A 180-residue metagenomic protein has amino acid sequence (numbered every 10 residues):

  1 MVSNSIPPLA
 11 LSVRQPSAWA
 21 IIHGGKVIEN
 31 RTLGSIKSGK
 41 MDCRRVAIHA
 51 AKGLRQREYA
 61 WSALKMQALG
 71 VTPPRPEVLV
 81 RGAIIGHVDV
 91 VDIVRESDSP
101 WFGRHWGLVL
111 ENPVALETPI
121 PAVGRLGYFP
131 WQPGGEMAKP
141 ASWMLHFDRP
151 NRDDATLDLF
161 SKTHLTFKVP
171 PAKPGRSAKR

Functional and structural regions predicted by a protein language model:
V2-R180: Structured alpha/beta reader/binder surfaces that contact nucleic acids or chromatin modification marks
